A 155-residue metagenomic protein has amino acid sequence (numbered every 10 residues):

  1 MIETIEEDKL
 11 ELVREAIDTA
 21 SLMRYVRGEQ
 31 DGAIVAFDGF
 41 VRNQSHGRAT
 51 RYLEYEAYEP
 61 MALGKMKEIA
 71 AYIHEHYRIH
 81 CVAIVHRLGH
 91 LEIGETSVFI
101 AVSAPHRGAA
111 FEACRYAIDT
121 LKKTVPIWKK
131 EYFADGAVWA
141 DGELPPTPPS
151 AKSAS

Functional and structural regions predicted by a protein language model:
M1-T96, P105-R115, D119-S155: N-terminal, polar/charged subdomain of small-to-medium soluble alpha/beta proteins
A101-S103: Short hydrophobic/aromatic beta-strand micro-patches that form the beta-sheet surface supporting nucleotide- or nucleic
